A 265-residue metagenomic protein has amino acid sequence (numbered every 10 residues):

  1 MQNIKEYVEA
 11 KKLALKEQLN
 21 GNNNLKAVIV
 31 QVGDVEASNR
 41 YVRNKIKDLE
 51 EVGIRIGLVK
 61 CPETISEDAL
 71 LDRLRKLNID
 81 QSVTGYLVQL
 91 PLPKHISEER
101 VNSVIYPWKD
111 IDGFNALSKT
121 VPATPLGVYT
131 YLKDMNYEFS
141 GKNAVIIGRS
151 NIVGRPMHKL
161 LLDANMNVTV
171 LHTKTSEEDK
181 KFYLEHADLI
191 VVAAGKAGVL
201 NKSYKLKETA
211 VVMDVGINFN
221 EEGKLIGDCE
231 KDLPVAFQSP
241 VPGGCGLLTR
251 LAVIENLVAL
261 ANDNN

Functional and structural regions predicted by a protein language model:
M1-N23: Positively charged, low-complexity intrinsically disordered leader regions
Q18, G85-F139, K180, G198-V199: Anion-binding alpha/beta catalytic cores of soluble intermediary-metabolism enzymes, centered on
N23-D34: Short beta-strand segments enriched in small/hydrophobic residues
S38-I46, P122-V211, N220, K224-C229 (+1 more regions): Glycine-rich phosphate/diphosphate-binding loop of Rossmann-like nucleotide-binding domains
L49-E63, V168-L171: Short beta-strand elements in bilobed, periplasmic/extracellular small-molecule ligand-binding domains
A69-Q81: Short, well-structured alpha-helical segments in soluble
L90, A193-A194, V215-G216: Glycine-rich, N-terminal phosphate-binding loop of Rossmann-like dinucleotide-binding domains
E99-D112, M213-N264: Rossmann-fold NAD(P)-binding glycine/threonine-rich loop
